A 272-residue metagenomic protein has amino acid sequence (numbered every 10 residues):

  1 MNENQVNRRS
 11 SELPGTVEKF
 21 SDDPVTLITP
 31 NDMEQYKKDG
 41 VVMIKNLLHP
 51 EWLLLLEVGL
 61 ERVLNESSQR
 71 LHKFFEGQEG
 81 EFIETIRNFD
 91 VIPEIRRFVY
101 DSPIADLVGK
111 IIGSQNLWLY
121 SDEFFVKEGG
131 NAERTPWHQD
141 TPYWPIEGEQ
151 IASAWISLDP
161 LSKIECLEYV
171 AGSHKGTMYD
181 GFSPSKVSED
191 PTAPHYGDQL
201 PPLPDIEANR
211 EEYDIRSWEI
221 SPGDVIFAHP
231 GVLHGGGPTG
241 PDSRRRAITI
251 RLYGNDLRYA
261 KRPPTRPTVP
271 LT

Functional and structural regions predicted by a protein language model:
N2-D22, Q69-R70, F74, L167 (+3 more regions): Non-heme Fe(II)/2-oxoglutarate
N2-D39, I44-W137, Y143-P145, P263 (+1 more regions): Non-heme Fe(II)-dependent double-stranded beta-helix
S114, G129-N131, P160-K163, K175 (+2 more regions): Short, charged/polar surface micro-motifs in flexible loops or helix N-caps
Q115-L117, S121-D122, E133-T135, Q150-I156 (+2 more regions): Generic beta-strand structural signal
E123, Q139, I156-P160, Y169-A171: Short, structured patches in soluble enzyme cores that scaffold and shape functional sites
P145-S162, E219-P222, F227, R251-G254: Short, conserved beta-strand element in jelly-roll/cupin
K163-V232: Double-stranded beta-helix
